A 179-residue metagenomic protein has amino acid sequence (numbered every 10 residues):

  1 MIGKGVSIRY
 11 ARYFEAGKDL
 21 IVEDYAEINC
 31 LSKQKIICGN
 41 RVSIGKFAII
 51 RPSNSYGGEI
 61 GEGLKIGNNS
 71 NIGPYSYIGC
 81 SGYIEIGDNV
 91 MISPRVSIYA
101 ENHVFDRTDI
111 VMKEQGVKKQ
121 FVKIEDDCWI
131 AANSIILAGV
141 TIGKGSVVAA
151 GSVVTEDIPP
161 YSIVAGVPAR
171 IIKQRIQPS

Functional and structural regions predicted by a protein language model:
M1-S7: A transmembrane-helix-recognition feature enriched in membrane-embedded lipid enzymes and envelope glyco-/phospholipid
S7, A11-F14, I21-I136, R175-I176: Flexible, glycine/small-residue-enriched loop-and-beta-strand segment within the central core of proteins
K35, I84, F121-V122, G139-V140 (+3 more regions): A short, glycine- and basic residue-enriched loop/turn that sits immediately adjacent to a domain's principal
S43, W129, V147, S152-V153: A generic "structured core" feature
V96, H103, T141, S152-V153 (+1 more regions): Flexible glycine-rich beta->alpha loop in the catalytic core of nucleotide-sugar glycosyltransferases
E156, K173: Short helix N-cap motif at coil->helix boundaries in the Bergerat
A169-I171, Q177: Multi-pass alpha-helical transporter architecture, strongest for 12-TM Major Facilitator/SLC carriers used
